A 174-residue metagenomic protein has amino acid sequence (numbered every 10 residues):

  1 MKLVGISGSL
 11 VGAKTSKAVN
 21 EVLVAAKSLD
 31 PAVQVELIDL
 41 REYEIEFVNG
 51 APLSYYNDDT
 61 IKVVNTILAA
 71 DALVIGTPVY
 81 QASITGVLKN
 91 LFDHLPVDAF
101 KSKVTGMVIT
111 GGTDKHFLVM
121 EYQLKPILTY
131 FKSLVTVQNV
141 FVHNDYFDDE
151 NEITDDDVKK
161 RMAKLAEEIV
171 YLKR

Functional and structural regions predicted by a protein language model:
M1-T77, A82-N90, I153-Y171: N-terminal beta1-alpha1-beta2 submodule of the flavodoxin-like/Rossmannoid cofactor-binding fold
V22-D30, E36, K101-R174: FMN-binding flavodoxin-like domain, especially the glycine-rich phosphate-binding loop
I38-Y43, P78, D93, D98 (+2 more regions): Flexible, active-site-adjacent loop/turn segments at secondary-structure boundaries
Y55-F131: Helix-loop-strand module that forms the ligand-binding subsite of alpha/beta enzymes
